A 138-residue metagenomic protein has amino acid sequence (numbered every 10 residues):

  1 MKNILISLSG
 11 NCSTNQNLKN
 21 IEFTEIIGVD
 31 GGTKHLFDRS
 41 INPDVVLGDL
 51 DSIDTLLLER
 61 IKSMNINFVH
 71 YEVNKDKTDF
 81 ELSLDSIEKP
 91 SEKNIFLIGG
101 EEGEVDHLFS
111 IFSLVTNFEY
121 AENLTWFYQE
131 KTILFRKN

Functional and structural regions predicted by a protein language model:
M1-R60: N-terminal beta-strand-loop-alpha-helix module at the start of alpha/beta ligand-binding or catalytic domains
M64-E72, N123-T125: A glycine-rich helix N-cap at a beta->alpha junction
F68-P90: Short phosphate-binding loop-to-helix
V69, I95-G100: Short glycine-rich or small-residue beta-strand-to-loop segments that form or flank ligand, phosphate, metal/Fe-S
D106-T116: Short Gly/Thr/Asp-enriched flexible loops that form oxyanion-binding sites at enzyme active sites
N117-E122: Basic phosphate/pyrophosphate-binding loop/patch that engages nucleotide-derived ligands
K131, R136-N138: Long, charged alpha-helical interface segments
